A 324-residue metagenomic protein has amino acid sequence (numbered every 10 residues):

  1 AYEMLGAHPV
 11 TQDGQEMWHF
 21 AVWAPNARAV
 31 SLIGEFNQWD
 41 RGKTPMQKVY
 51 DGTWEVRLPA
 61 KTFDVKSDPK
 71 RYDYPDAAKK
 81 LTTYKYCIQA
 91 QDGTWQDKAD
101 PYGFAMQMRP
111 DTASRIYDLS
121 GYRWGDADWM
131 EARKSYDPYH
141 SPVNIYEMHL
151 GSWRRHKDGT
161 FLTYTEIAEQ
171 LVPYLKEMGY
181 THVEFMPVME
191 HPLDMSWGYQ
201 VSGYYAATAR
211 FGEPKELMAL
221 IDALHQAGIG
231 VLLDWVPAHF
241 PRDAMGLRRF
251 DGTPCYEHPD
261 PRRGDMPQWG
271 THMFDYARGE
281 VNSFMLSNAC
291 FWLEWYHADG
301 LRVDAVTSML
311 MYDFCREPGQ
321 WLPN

Functional and structural regions predicted by a protein language model:
A1-H19, K48-E147, S152-G159, E166: The feature marks proteins involved in alpha-glucan
P9-T11, F36, A60, M189 (+1 more regions): Short, well-ordered turn and helix-capping elements at secondary-structure junctions
W23-V30, W39: Short proline/glycine-enriched turn/loop motifs at strand-loop junctions of beta-rich domains
V30-L32, Y84: Short beta-strand elements bearing conserved aromatic residues within extracellular beta-rich modules
E35-D40, Q91: Change "in extracellular beta-sheet-rich domains … of secreted and cell-surface proteins" to "in beta-sheet-rich domains
K43-Q47: Beta-strand-rich interaction surfaces with strong enrichment in secreted/lumenal proteins
Q107, A127-V143, H149-N324: Substrate-binding/active-site clefts of carbohydrate-active enzymes
